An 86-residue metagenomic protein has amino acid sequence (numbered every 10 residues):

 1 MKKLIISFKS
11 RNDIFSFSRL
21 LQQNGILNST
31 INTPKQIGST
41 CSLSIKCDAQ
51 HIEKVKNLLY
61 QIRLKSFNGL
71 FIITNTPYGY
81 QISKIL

Functional and structural regions predicted by a protein language model:
M1-K2: Mid-length scaffold segments of soluble, non-membrane domains
R11, N28-C47: Amphipathic, hydrophobic secondary-structure cores in small proteins
R11-L27: Short amphipathic alpha-helix segments
D13, H51-K54: Short phosphate-engaging motifs
N24-L27, C47-Q50, R63-F67: Short, low-complexity, polar/charged sequence segments that are solvent-exposed and flexible
E53-L86: C-terminal structural segments of small proteins and small subunits
